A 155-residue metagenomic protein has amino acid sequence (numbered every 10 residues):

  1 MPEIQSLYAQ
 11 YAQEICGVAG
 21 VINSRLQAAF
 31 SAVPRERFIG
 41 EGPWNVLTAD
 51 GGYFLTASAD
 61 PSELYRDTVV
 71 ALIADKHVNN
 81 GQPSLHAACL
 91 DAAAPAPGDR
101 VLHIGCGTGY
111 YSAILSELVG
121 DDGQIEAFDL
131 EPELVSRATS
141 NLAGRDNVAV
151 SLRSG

Functional and structural regions predicted by a protein language model:
M1-L102, Y110-L118, L134-R137, G144 (+1 more regions): Class I SAM-dependent transferase core
G107: Conserved glycine-rich SAM-binding loop
G123, V148-A149: Short, conserved active-site loop motifs that form the nucleotide-linked donor/cofactor pocket
Q124-D129: Conserved SAM-binding motif I beta-strand of class I
L130, N141-L142: Positively charged, low-complexity, intrinsically disordered RNA-binding extensions
E131, R153-G155: Conserved SAM/SAH-binding loop
